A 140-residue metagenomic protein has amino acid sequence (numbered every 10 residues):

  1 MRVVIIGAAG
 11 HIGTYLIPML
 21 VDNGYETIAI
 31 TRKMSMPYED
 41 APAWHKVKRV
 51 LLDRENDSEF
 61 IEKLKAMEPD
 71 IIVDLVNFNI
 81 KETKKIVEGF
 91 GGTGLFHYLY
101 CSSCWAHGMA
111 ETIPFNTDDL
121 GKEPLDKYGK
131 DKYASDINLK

Functional and structural regions predicted by a protein language model:
R2, E26-I28, F96-H97: Residues at the starts of beta-strands that form the adenosine-phosphate
V3-Y25: N-terminal Rossmann NAD(P)H-binding glycine-rich loop of SDR-like oxidoreductase domains
I6, I30, L75, Y98-S103: SDR active-site strand-loop-helix element
G10, R32-M34, W105: Short, glycine/serine-rich, charged loops/turns that create anion-binding and catalytic segments at active sites
E26-T31, I72: Short, hydrophobic beta-strand segments that form beta-sheet elements in well-ordered domains
I30-S35, D53-R54: N-terminal Rossmann-fold cofactor-binding loop
E39-T93, A106-P114: NAD(P)H-binding glycine-rich loop region in Rossmannoid oxidoreductase-like domains and their noncatalytic homologs
K84-Y133, I137-K140: Conserved Rossmann-fold NAD(P)-dependent oxidoreductase catalytic core, especially the SDR/UDP-sugar
